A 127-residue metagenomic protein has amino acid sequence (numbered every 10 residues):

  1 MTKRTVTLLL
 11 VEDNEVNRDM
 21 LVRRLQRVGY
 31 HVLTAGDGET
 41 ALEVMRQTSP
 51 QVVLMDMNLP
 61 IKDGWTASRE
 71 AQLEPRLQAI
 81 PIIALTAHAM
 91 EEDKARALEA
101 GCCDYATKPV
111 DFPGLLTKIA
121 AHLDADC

Functional and structural regions predicted by a protein language model:
E12: Conserved acidic carboxylate
D19-R27: Charged docking surfaces used in two-component/phosphorelay signaling
V22, V110-I119: C-terminal output helix
T34-V52: Acidic, metal-coordinating helix/loop segments flanking the phosphotransfer/catalytic sites of two-component signaling
T48, P60-I61, Q78, M90 (+1 more regions): The feature encodes the CheY-like receiver
D56, T86: Active-site residues of response regulator receiver
C103: Short, glycine/charged-rich "phosphate-handling" switch motifs in NTP-dependent and phosphotransfer domains
